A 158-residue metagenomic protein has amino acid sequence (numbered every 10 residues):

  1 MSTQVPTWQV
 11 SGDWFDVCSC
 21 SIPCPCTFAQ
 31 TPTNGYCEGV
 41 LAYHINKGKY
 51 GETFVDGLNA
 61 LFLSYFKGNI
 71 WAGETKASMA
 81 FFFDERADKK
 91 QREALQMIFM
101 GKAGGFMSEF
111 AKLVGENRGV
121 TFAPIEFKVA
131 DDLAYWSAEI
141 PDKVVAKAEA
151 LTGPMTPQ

Functional and structural regions predicted by a protein language model:
M1-S2, A138: A broad, low-amplitude sensor of folded, mature protein cores
T3-Y50: N-terminal ordered "arm"
L41-K67: Short, intrinsically disordered, low-complexity segments enriched in Ser/Thr and Pro
G57-Q158: Internal, well-folded beta-alpha domain core
